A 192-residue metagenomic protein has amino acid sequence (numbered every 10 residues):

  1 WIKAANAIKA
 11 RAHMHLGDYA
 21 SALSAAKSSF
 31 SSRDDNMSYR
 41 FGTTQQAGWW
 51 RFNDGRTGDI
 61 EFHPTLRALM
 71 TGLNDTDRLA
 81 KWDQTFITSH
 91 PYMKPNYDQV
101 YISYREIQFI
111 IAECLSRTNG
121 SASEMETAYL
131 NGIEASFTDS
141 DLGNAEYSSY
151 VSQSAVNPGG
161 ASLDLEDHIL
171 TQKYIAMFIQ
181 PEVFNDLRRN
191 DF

Functional and structural regions predicted by a protein language model:
I2-A5, Y104-R105: Generic helix N-cap/helix-start motif at coil->alpha-helix transitions
G17-I111, S116-R117, A122-F184, N190-D191: Hydrophobic-face positions in mid-chain alpha helices that act as interaction patches
